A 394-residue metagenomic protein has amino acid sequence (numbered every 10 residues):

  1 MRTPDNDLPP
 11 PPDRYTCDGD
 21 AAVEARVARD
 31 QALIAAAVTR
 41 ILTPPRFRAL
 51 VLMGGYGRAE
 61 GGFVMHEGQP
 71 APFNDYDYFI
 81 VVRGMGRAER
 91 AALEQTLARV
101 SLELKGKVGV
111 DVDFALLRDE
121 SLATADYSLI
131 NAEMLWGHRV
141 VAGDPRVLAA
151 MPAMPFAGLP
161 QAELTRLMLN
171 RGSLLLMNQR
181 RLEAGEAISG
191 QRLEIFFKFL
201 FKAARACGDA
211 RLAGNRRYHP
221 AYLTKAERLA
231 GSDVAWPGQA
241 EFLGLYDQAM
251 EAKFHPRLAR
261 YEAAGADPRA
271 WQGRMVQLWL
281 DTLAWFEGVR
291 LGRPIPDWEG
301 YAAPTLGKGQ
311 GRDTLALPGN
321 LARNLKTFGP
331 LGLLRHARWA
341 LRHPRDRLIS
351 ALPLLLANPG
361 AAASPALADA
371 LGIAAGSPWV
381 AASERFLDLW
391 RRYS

Functional and structural regions predicted by a protein language model:
R2-R58: Helical scaffold of the NTase/Pol beta-like nucleotidyltransferase catalytic core
P4-R26, Q95-N215, A221-A240, F254-F328: Conserved NTP/Mg2+-binding pocket subregion across the NTase superfamily
A35-Y76, V81-R87: Active-site nucleotide-donor binding segment shared across nucleotidyl transfer reactions
G86-E94: Short, conserved charged micro-motifs
Q239-E251: Polybasic, proline/glycine-rich intrinsically disordered low-complexity segments
M250-K253, A375: Solvent-exposed interaction patches of small proteins and small membrane subunits
W285-S394: Non-catalytic terminal regions of proteins
